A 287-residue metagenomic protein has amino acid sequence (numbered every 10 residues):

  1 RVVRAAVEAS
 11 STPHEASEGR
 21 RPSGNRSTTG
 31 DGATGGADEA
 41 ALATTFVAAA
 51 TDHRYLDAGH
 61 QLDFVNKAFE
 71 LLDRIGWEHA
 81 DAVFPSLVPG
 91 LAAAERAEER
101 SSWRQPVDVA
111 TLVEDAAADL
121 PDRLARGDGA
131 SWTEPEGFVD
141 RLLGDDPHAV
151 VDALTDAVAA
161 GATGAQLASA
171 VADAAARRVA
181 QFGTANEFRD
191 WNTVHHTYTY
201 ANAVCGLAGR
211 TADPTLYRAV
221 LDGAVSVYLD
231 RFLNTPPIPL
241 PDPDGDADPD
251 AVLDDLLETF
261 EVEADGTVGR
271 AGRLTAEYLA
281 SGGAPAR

Functional and structural regions predicted by a protein language model:
R1-R287: Mature, well-folded catalytic/scaffold domains that follow N-terminal targeting or propeptide regions
